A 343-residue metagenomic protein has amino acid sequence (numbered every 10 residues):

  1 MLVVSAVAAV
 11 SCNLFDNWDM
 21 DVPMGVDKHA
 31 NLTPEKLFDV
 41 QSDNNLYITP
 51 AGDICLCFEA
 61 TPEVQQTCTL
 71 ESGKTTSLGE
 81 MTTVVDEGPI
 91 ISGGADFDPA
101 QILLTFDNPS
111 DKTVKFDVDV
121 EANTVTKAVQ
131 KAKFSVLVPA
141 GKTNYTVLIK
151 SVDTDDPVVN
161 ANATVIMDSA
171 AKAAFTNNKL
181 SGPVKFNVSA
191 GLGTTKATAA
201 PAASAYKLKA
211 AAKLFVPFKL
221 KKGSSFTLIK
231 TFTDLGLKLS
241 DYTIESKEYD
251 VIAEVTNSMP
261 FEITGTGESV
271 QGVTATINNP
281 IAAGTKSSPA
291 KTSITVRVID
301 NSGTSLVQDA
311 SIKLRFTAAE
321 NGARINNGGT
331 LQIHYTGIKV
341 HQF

Functional and structural regions predicted by a protein language model:
M1-C12: Sec-dependent bacterial lipoprotein signal peptides
C12-F343: Extracellular/secretory-pathway and virion-surface proteins
